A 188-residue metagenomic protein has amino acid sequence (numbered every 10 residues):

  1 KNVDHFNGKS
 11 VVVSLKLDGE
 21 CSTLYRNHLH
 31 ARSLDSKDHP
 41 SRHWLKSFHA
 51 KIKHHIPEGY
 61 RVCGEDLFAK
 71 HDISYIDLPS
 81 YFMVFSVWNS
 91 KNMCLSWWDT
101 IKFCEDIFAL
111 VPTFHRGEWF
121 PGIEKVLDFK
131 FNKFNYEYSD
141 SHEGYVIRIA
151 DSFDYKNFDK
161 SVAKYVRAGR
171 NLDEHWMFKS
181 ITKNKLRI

Functional and structural regions predicted by a protein language model:
K1-I188: Core nucleotide-handling region used for phosphoryl-transfer chemistry
